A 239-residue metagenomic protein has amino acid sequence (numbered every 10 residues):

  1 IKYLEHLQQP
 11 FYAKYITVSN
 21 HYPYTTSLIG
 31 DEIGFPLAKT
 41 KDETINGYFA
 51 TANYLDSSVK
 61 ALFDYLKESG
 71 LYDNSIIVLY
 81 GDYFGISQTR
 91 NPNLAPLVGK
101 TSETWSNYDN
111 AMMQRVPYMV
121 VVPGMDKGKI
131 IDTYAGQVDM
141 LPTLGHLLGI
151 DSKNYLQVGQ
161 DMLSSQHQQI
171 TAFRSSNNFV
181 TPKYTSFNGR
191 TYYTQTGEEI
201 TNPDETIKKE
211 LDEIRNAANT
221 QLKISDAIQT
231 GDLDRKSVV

Functional and structural regions predicted by a protein language model:
I1-V239: Solvent-exposed soluble domains appended to multi-pass membrane proteins
